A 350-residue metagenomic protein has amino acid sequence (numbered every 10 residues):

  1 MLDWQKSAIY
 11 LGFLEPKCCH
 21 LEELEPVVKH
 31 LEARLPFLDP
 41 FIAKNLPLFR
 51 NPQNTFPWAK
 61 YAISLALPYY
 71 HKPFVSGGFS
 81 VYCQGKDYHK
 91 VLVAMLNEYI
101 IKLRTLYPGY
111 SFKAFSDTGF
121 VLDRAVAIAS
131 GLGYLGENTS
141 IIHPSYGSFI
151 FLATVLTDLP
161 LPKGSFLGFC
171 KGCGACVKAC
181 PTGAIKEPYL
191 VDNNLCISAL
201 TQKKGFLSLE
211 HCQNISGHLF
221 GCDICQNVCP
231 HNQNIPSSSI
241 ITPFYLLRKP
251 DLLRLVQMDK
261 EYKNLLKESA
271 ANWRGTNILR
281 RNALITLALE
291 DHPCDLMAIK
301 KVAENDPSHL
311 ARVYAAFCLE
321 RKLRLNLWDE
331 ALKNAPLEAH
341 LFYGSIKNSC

Functional and structural regions predicted by a protein language model:
M1-F169, L332-C350: Auxiliary alpha/beta "docking" domains used to position bulky ligands
H71-V75, G205, K263: Short acidic/His/Gly/Ser-rich catalytic and metal-binding motifs that mark active-site loops of diverse hydrolases
A175-T201, G205, I215-T242: Iron-sulfur cluster-binding cysteine motifs and their immediate structural context in ferredoxin-like electron-transfer
L209-L252, N264-I285: C-terminal amphipathic alpha-helical segment
V256-D259: Catalytic binding pocket for nucleotide-activated donors in carbohydrate/polymer assembly enzymes
E261-L265, H292-E304, R324-K333: Amphipathic alpha-helical scaffolding segments comprising HEAT/armadillo-like alpha-solenoid repeats
Y262, W273-I278, P307-L310, L337: Alpha-helix N-cap/helix-start positions at coil->helix boundaries
R280-D291, R312-K322, Y343-S349: Structural detector for internal amphipathic alpha-helices that build alpha-solenoid repeat scaffolds
